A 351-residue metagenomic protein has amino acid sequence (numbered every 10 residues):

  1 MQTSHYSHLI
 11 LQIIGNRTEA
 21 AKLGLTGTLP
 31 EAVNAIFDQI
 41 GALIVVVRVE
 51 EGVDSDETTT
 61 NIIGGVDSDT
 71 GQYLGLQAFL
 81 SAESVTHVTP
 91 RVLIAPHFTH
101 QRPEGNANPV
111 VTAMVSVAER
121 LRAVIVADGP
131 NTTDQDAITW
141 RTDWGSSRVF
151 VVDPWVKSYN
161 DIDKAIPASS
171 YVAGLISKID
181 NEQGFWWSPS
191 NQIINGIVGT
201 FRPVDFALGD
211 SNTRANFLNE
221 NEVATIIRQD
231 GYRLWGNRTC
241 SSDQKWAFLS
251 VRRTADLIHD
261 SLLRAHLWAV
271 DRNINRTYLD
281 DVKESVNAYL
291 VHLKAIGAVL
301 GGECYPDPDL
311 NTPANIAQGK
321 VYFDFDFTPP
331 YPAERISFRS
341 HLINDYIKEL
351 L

Functional and structural regions predicted by a protein language model:
M1, H5-T18, G41, V49 (+3 more regions): A glycine- and small-residue-enriched flexible loop/hinge signal that marks low-structured segments
Q12-G15, N61-G64, R339-N344: Short intrinsically disordered coil segments
G27-G75: A broadly used, surface-exposed interaction patch
L29, V33-F37, L80-E83, M114-A118 (+1 more regions): Hydrophobic, Leu/Ile/Phe/Ala-enriched alpha-helical segments that form helix-helix packing faces
S55, R102, P332-I336: Intrinsically disordered, low-complexity acidic/polar segments
F248-D309: Acidic, low-complexity glycine/serine/threonine-rich segments
L310-L351: C-terminal edge-of-domain segments
